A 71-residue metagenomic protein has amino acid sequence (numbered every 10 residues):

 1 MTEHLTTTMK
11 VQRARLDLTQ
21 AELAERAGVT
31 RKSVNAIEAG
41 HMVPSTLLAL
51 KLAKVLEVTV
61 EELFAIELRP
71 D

Functional and structural regions predicted by a protein language model:
M1-R15: A short, Lys/Arg-rich alpha-helix, primarily the initiator
A14, E25, K54: Alpha-helical residues within the helix-turn-helix
A14, G28, A39, L68: Residue-level detection of the helix-turn-helix DNA-binding "recognition helix"
D17-A36: Short alpha-helical DNA-recognition segment
G28, L47-E62: DNA major-groove recognition helix of helix-turn-helix/homeodomain DNA-binding modules
K32, M42, E61: Key DNA-contact positions within bacterial/archaeal DNA-binding proteins
K54, F64-D71: Short, charged recognition helix plus adjacent turn of helix-turn-helix-like nucleic-acid-binding domains
